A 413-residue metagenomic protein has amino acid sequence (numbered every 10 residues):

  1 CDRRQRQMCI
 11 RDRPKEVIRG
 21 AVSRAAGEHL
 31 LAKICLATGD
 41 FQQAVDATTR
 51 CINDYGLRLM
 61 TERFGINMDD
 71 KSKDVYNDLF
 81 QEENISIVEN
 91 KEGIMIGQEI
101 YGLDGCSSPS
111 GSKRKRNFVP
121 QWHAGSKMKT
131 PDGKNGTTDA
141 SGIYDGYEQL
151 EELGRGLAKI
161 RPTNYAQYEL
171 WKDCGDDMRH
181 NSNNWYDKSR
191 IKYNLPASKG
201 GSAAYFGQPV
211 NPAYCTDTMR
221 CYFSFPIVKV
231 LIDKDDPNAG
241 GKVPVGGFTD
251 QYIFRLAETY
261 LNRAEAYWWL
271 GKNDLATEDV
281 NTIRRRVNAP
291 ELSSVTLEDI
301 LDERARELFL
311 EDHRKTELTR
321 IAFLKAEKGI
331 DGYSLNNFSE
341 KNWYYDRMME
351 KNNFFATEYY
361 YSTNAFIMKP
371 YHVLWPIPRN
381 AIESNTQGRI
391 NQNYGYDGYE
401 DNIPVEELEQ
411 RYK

Functional and structural regions predicted by a protein language model:
C1-I10: Single conserved hydrophobic/aromatic residue that forms the stacking wall/gate of nucleotide- or nucleobase-binding
L36-A203: An aromatic- and glycine-enriched ligand-binding surface/loop that stacks and positions planar moieties
A37, N262, W269, F309-L310: Alpha-helix C-terminal capping/termination sites
M68-T138, G246-I253, R284, A289-K413: Long, intrinsically disordered, low-complexity segments
L153-I283: C-terminal substrate/ligand-recognition segments
